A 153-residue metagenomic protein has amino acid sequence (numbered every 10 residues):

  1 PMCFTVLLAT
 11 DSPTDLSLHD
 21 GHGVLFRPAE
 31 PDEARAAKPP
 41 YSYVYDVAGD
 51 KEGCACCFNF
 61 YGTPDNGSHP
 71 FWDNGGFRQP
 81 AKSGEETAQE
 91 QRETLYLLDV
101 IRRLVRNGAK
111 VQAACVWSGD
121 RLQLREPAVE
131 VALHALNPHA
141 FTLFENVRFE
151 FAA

Functional and structural regions predicted by a protein language model:
P1-A153: Structured alpha/beta or helical-core interaction and ligand-binding surfaces enriched in interleaved
